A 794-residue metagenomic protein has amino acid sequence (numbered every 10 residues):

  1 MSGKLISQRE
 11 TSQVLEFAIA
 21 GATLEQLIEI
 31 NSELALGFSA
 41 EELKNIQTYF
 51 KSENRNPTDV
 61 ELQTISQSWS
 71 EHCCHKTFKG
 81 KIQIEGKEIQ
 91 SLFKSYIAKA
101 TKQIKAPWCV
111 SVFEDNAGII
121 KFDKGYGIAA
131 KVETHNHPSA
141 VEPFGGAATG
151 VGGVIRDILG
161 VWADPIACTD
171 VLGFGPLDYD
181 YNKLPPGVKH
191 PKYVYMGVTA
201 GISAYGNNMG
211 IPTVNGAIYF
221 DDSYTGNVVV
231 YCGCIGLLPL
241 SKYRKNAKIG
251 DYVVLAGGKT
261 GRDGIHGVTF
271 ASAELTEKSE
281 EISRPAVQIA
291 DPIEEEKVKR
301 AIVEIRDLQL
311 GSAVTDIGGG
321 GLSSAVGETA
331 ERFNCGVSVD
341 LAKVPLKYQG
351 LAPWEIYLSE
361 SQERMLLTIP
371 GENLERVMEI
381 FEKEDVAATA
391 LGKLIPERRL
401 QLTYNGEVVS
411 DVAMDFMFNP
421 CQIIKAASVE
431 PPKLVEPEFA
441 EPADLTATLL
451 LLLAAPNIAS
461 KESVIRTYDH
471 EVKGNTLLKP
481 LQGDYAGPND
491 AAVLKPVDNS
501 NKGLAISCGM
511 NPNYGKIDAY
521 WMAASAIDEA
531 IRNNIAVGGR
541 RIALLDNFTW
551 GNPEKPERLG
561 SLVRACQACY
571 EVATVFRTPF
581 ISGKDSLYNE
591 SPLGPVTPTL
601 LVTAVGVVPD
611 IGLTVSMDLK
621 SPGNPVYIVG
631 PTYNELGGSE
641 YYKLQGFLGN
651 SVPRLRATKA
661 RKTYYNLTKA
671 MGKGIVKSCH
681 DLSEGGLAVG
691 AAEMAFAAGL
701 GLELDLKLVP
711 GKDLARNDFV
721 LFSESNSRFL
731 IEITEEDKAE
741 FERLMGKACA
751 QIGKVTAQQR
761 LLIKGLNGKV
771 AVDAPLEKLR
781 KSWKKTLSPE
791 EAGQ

Functional and structural regions predicted by a protein language model:
S2-Q794: Glycine/proline-enriched, intrinsically flexible loops and inter-domain linkers
